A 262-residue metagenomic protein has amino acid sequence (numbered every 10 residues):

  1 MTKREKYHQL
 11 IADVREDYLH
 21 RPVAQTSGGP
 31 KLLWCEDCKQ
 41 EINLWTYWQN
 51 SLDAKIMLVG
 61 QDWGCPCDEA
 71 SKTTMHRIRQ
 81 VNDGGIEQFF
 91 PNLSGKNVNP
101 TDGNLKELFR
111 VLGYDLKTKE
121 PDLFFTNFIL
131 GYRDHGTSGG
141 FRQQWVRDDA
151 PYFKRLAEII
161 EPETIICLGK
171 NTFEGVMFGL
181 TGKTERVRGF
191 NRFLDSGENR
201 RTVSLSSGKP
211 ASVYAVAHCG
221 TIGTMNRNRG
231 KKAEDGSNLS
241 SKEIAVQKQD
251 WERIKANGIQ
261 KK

Functional and structural regions predicted by a protein language model:
M1-K3, C167, G236, K262: Intrinsic low-complexity, intrinsically disordered segments enriched in polar/basic residues
T2-T164, K170-T184, A211-S212, V216-K231: A polyanion-binding, active-site-adjacent surface
K183-K262: A hydrophobic alpha-helix/topogenic segment detector that preferentially activates on transmembrane helices
